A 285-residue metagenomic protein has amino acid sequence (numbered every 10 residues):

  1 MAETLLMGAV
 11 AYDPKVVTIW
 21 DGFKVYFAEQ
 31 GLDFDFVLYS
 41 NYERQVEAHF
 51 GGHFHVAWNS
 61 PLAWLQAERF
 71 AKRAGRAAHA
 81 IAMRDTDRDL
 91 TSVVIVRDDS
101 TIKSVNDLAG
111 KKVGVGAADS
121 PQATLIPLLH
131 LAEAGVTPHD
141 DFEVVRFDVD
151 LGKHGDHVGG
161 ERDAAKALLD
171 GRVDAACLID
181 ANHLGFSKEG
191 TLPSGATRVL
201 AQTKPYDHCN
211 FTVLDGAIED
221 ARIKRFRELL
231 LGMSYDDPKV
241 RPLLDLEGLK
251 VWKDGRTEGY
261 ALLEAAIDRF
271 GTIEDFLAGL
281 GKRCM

Functional and structural regions predicted by a protein language model:
A2-A9, A77-V93, D141-H157, S187-R227 (+1 more regions): Periplasmic-binding protein-like
E3-G22, V213, A217-M285: An extracytoplasmic/periplasmic, membrane-proximal ligand-sensing/linker region
T4-Q30, L62, D89-G159, D163-A164 (+1 more regions): Bilobed "Venus flytrap"/periplasmic-binding protein-like clamshell domains and structurally analogous long
D33-Y42: A short beta-strand-loop structural module common to alpha/beta enzyme folds
F50, F54-D107: Acidic, polar ligand-binding/catalytic clefts
W58-R73, P127, A132-E133, R162-S194: A ligand-binding cleft/hinge motif common to bilobed small-molecule-binding domains
V136, L169-V173, L231, Y235: Sec-exported extracytoplasmic/periplasmic mature domains
